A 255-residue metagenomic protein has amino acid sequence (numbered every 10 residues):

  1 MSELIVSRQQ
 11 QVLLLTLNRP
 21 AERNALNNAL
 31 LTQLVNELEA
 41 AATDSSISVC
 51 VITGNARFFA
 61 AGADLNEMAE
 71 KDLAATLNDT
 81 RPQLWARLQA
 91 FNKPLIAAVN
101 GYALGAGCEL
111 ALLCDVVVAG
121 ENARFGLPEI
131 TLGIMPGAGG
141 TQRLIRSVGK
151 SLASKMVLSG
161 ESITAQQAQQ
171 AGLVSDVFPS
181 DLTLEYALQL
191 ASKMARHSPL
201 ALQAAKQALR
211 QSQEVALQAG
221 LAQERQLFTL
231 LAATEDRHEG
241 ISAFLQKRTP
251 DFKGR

Functional and structural regions predicted by a protein language model:
M1-N55, A86, A233: Conserved CoA-thioester-binding segment of acyl-CoA-metabolizing enzymes
S2, S242-R255: Terminal low-complexity tails and localization/encapsulation signals of metabolic enzymes
L15, R19, L34, I52 (+6 more regions): Terminal peptide-recognition signature
L30-L34, T80, L110, T183 (+1 more regions): Hydrophobic alpha-helical membrane-association signature
G54-A90, A103, G133, A216: Glycine- (often His-adjacent) and acidic-residue-rich active-site loop that binds/positions the CoA thioester
Q89-L202, T229-T234, E239-S242, R248: Crotonase-fold acyl-CoA enzyme core
